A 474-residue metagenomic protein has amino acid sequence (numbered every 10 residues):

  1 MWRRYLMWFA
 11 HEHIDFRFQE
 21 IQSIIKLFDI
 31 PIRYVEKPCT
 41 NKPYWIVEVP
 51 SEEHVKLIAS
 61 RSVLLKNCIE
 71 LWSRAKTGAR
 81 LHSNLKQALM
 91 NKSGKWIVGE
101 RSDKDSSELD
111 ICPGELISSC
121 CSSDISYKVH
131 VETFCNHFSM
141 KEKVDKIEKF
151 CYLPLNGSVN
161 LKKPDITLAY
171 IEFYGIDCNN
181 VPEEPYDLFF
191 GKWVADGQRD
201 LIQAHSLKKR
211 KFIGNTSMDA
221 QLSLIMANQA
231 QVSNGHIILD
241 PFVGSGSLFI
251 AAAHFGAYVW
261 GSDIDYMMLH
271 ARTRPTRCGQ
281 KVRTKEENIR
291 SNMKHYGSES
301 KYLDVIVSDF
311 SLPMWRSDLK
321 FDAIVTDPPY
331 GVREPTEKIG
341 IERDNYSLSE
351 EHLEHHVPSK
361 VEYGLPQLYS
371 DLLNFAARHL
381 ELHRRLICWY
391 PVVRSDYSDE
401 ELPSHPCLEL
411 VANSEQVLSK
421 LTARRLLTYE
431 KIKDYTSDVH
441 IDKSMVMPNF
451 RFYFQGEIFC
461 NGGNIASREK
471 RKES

Functional and structural regions predicted by a protein language model:
M1-N67, A75-T77, F134-C135, L161-A169 (+1 more regions): Class I S-adenosyl-L-methionine-dependent methyltransferase catalytic core
L71-A75, H82-F212: Non-catalytic substrate-recognition/targeting regions of SAM-dependent transferases
